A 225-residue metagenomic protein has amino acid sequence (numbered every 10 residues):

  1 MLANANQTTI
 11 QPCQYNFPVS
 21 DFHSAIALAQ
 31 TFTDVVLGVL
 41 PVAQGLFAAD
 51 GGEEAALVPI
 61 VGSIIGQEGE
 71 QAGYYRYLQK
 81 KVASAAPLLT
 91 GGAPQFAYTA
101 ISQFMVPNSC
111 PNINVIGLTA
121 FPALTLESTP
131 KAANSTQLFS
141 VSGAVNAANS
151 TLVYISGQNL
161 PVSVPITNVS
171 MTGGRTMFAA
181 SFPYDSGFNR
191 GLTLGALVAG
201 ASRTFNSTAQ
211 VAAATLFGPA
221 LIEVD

Functional and structural regions predicted by a protein language model:
M1-D225: All-alpha RGS (Regulator of G-protein Signaling) helical domain and cognate RGS-like helical scaffolds
